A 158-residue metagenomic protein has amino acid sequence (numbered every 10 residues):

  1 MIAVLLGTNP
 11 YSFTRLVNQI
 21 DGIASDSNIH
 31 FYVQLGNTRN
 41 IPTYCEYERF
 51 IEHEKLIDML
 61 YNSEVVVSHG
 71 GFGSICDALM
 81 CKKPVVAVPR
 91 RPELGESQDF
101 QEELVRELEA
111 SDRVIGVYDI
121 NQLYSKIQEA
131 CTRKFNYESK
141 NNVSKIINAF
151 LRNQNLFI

Functional and structural regions predicted by a protein language model:
M1-I158: Nucleotide-activated sugar donor-binding and catalytic core shared by glycosyltransferases and related lipid-linked
